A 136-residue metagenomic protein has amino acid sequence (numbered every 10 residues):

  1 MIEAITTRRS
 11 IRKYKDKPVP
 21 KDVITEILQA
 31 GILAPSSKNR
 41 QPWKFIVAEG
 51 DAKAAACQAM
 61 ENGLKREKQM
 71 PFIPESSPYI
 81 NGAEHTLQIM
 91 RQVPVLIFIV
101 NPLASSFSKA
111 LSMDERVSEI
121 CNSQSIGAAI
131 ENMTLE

Functional and structural regions predicted by a protein language model:
M1-I24: Specificity-determining recognition surfaces
I24-L28, C57-M60: A generic alpha-helix structural signal
P35-N39: Glycine-rich phosphate/pyrophosphate-binding beta-alpha loops
I46-I126: Glycine/small-residue-rich phosphate/adenosyl-binding loop
A129, M133-E136: Short, intrinsically disordered, charge-balanced linker/junction segments flanking boundaries in proteins
